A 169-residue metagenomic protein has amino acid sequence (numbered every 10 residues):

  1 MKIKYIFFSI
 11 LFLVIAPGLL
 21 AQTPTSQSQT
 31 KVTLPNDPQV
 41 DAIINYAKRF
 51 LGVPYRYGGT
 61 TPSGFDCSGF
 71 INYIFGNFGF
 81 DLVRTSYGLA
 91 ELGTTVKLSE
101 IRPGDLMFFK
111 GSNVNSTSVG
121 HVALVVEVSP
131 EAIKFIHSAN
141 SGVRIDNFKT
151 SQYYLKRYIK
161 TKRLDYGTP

Functional and structural regions predicted by a protein language model:
M1-Q27: Bacterial Sec-dependent N-terminal signal peptides
T23-P35, V119-P169: Aromatic- and glycine-rich peptidoglycan recognition patches
K31-L34, V53-P103, V114: Catalytic cysteine-centered active-site loop
Q39-A47, D66-C67, I74: Stable alpha-helical elements in mature extracytoplasmic
F50-G52, R102, S118-G120, P130: Extracytoplasmic
S112-N115, V128: Short polar/acidic secondary-structure junctions
